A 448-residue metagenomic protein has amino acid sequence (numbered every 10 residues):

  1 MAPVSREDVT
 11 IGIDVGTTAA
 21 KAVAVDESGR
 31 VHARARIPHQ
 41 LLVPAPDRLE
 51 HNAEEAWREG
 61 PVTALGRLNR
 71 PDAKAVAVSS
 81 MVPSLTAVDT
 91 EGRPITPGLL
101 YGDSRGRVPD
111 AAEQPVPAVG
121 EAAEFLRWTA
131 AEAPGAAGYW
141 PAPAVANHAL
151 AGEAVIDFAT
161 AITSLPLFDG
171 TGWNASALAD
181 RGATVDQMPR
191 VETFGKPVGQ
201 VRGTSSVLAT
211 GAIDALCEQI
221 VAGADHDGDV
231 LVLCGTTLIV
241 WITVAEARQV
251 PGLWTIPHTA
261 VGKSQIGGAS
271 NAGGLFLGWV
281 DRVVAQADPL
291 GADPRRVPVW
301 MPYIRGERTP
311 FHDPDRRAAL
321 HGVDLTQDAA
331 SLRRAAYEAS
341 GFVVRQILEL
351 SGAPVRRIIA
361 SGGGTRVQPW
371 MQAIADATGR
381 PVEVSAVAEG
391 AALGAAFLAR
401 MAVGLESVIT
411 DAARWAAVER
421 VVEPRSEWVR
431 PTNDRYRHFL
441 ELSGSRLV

Functional and structural regions predicted by a protein language model:
M1-I95, A137, G203-T210, A375-V382 (+1 more regions): N-terminal glycine/serine-rich phosphate-binding loop of ATP-dependent small-molecule kinases, especially carbohydrate
I11-G12, K21, R107-V155, L165-D180 (+2 more regions): Active-site core segments that coordinate phosphate-bearing ligands/cofactors across diverse enzyme families
A33-I37, P189, H321, R420: Structural signal for short hydrophobic segments within the conserved structured cores of catalytic domains across
I37, L42, L99-G106, T160-I162 (+2 more regions): Short, acidic/turn-prone active-site loops that include or flank metal/cofactor- and phosphate-binding residues
Q40-R48, V155-A161, T184-V185, D324-A330: Gly-rich Lys/Arg/Thr-decorated short loops/hinges at beta-loop-alpha junctions or inter-strand turns that position
N52, D103, D214: Short, conserved phosphate/pyrophosphate- and ester-handling motifs at nucleotide-, phospho-/glycolipid
R70-Y101, V116-A118, P143, N147-F168 (+2 more regions): Short beta-strand-loop/turn "lid" adjacent to the catalytic site in phosphate-handling enzymes
D72, T184-Q187, P354: Short loop/turn motifs at secondary-structure junctions
